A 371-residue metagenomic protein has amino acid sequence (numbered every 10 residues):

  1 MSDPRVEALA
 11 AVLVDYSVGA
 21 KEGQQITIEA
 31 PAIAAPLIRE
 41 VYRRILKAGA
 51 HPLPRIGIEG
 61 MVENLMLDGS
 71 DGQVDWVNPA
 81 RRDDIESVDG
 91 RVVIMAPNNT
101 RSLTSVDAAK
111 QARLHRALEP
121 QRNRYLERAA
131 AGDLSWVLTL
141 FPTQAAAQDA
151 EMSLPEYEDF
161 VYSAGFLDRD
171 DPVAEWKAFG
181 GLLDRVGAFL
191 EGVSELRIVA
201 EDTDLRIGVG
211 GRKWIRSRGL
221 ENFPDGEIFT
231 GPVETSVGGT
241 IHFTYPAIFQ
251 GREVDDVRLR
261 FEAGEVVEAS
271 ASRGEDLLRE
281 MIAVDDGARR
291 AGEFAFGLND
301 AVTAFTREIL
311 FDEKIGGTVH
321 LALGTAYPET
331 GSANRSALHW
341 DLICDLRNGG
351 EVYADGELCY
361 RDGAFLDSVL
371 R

Functional and structural regions predicted by a protein language model:
M1-G239, S368-R371: Active-site bordering "gate/hinge" segments that shape substrate access to catalytic or cofactor-binding pockets
I33, P97-N99, T143, T203 (+8 more regions): Short, glycine-/Ser/Thr-/acidic-enriched flexible segments
T104, D149-A150, E253, M281 (+3 more regions): Short conserved micro-motifs at the rims of enzyme active sites and ligand-binding pockets
F189-S194, E253-D255, C344-G350: A short, compositionally biased
I198, L259-R260, V352: Short aromatic-centered micro-motifs
P232-E280: Long, well-ordered mid-to-C-terminal structural blocks that present hydrophobic/aromatic surfaces
E268-S332: Dual-mode signal for accessory low-complexity, basic/Gly-rich regions
T306-L370: Internal helix-turn-beta structural module
